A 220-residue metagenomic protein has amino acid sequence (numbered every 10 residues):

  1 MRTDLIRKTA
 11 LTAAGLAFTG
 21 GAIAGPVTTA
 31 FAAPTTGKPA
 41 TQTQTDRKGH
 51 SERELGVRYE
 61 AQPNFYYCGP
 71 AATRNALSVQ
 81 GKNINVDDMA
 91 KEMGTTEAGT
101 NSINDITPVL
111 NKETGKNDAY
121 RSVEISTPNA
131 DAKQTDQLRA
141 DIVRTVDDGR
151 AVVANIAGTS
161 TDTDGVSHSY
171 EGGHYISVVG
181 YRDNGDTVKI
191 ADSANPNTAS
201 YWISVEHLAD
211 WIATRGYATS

Functional and structural regions predicted by a protein language model:
R2-K112, V166-S167, N184: Active-site-adjacent structural segments surrounding the nucleophilic cysteine of cysteine proteases and isopeptidases
D88, M93-S220: Conserved active-site-adjacent core of cysteine acyl-enzyme catalytic domains
